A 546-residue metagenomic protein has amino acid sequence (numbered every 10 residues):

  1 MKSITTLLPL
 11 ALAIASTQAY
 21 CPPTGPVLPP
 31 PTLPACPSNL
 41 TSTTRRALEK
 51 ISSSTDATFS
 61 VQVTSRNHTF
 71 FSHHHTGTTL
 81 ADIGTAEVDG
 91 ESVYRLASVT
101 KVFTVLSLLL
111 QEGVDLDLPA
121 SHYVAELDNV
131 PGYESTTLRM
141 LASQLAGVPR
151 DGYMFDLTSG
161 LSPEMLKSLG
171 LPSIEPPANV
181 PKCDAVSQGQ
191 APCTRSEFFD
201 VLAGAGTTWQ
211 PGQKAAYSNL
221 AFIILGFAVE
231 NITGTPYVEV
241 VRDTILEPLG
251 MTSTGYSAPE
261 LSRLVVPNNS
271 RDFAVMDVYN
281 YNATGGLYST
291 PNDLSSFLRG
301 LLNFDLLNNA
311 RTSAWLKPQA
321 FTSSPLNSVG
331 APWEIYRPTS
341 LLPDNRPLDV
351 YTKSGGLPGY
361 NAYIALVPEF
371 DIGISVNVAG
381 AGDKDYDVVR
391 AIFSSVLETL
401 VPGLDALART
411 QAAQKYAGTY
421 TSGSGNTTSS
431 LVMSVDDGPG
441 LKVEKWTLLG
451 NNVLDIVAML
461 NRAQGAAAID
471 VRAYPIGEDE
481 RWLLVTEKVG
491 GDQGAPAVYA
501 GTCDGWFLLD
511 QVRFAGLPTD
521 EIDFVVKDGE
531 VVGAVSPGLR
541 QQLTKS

Functional and structural regions predicted by a protein language model:
M1-A19: Fungal secretory targeting signals
Y20-G77, E91, V275-S546: Catalytic loop of the DD-peptidase/beta-lactamase superfamily, centered on the K-T-G motif and neighboring
P37-T41, S54, V93-K101, G113 (+10 more regions): Solvent-exposed, acidic/flexible segments
L40-A47, F70, V99-T100, L116-Y123 (+11 more regions): Stable alpha-helical elements in mature extracytoplasmic
V61, N67-H68, R95-P119, L141 (+5 more regions): Alpha-helical scaffold elements that line and support the substrate/ligand-binding pocket of soluble hydrolases
D82-I83, S196-T208, V266-Y279, D344-N345: The feature captures the short pre-catalytic strand/loop hairpin that immediately precedes and shapes the active-site
G90, R95-V99, Q111-L166, G204 (+2 more regions): Active-site helix/loop module of the DD-peptidase/beta-lactamase fold, centered on the serine-lysine SxxK catalytic
G152, D156-C193: Core domains of carbohydrate- and sulfate-ester-processing enzymes
